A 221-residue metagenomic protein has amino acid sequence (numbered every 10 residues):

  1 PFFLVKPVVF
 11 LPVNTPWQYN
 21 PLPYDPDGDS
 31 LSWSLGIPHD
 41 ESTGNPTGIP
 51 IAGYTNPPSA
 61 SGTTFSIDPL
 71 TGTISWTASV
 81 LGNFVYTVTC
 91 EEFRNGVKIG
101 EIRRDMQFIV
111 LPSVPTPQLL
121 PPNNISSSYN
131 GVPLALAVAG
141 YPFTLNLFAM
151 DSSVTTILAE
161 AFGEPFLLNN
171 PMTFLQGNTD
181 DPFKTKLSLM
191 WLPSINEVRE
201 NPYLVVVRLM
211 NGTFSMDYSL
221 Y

Functional and structural regions predicted by a protein language model:
P1-G28, V97-S153, S215-Y221: Extracellular interdomain linkers/hinges and stalk-like, low-complexity segments in secreted or single-pass
V9, G28-S66: Short helix-loop boundary/capping segments
P16, L81-V85, P142, K184-K186 (+1 more regions): Extracellular Ig-like/FN3 beta-sandwich strand-entry sites
W17, D25-H39, S153-E164: Solvent-exposed loop segments of extracellular immunoglobulin-like
P21, V88, L147-A149, A159-A161 (+1 more regions): Residue-level signature of extracellular beta-strand-rich folds
H39-T43, G48-A52, T155-T179: Surface-exposed binding patches on compact interaction domains or structured appendages
Y54-A78, N170-S194, V206: Strand-loop-strand motifs at the edges of beta-sheets in extracellular beta-sandwich domains
N83-R94, R199-G212: A short beta-strand micro-motif common to beta-rich folds, especially ectodomain repeats
